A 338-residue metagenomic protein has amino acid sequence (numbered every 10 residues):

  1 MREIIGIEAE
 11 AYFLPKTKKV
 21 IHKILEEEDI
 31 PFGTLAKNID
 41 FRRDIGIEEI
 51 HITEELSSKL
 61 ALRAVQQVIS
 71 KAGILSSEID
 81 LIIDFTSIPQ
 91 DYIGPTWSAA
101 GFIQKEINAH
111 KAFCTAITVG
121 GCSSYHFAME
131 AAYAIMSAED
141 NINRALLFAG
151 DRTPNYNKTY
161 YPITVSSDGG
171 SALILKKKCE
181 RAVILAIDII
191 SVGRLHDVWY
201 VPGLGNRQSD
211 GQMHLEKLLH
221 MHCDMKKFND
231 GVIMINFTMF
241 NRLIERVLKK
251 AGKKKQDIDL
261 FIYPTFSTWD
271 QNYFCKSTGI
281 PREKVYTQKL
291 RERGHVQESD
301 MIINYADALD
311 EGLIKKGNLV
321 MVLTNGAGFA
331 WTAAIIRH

Functional and structural regions predicted by a protein language model:
M1-E54, P162-M234, R242, H338: Condensing-enzyme catalytic core mediating Claisen C-C bond formation in acyl metabolism
A11-F13, F85-Q90, V119-S123, A149-P154 (+2 more regions): Acidic, glycine-rich active-site loops and adjacent beta-strand->loop/helix elements that engage anionic groups
T34-I39, G94-N108, A145-A149, E216 (+1 more regions): Acidic-glycine-rich active-site phosphate/pyrophosphate-binding loop
K37, A64-D80, R242-D259, A308 (+1 more regions): Phosphate/pyrophosphate-binding loops at sites that engage ATP/ADP/AMP, CoA/4′-phosphopantetheine, polyphosphate
L62, I88-W97, H110, I117-S137 (+3 more regions): Claisen-condensing/thiolase-fold acyl-transfer catalytic domains that form or cleave C-C bonds in fatty acid
S76-D91, A100-I103: Membrane helical hairpin/interfacial module
S137-S171: Flexible, glycine-rich active-site loops centered on histidine and acidic residues that chelate a metal or position
